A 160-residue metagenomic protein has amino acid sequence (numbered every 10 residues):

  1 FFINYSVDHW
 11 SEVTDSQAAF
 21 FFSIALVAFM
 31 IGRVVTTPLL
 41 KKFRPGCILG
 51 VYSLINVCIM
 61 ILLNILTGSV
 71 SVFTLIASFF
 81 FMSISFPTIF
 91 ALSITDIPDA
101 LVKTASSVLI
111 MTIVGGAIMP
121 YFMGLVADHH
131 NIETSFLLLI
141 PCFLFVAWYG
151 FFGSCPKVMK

Functional and structural regions predicted by a protein language model:
F1-Q17: Short amphipathic helix-loop junctions that connect adjacent transmembrane helices in Major Facilitator Superfamily/SLC
F20-F29, M111-T112, C142: Transmembrane alpha-helical segments of major facilitator superfamily
G32-R44, A127: Helix-to-loop junctions at the C-terminal end of transmembrane segments in multipass secondary transporters
C47-L62: Structural signature of the two symmetry-related core transmembrane helices
N64-T74: Helix-loop junctions at membrane interfaces in 12-TM secondary transporters
S83-P98: Intracellular juxtamembrane helix-capping segments at the cytosolic ends of symmetry-related transmembrane helices
I97-H130: A late C-terminal transmembrane helix in Major Facilitator Superfamily
I140-K160: Multi-pass alpha-helical transporter architecture, strongest for 12-TM Major Facilitator/SLC carriers used
